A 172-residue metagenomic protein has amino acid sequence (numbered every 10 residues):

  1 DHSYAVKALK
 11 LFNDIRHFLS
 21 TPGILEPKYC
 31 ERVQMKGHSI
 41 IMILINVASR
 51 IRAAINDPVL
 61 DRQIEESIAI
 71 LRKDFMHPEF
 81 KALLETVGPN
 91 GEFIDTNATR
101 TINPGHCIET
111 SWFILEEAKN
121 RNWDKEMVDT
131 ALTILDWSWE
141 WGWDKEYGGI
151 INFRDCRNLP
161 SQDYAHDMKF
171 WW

Functional and structural regions predicted by a protein language model:
D1-W172: Glycan-recognition and catalytic cores of secretory/periplasmic carbohydrate-active enzymes
